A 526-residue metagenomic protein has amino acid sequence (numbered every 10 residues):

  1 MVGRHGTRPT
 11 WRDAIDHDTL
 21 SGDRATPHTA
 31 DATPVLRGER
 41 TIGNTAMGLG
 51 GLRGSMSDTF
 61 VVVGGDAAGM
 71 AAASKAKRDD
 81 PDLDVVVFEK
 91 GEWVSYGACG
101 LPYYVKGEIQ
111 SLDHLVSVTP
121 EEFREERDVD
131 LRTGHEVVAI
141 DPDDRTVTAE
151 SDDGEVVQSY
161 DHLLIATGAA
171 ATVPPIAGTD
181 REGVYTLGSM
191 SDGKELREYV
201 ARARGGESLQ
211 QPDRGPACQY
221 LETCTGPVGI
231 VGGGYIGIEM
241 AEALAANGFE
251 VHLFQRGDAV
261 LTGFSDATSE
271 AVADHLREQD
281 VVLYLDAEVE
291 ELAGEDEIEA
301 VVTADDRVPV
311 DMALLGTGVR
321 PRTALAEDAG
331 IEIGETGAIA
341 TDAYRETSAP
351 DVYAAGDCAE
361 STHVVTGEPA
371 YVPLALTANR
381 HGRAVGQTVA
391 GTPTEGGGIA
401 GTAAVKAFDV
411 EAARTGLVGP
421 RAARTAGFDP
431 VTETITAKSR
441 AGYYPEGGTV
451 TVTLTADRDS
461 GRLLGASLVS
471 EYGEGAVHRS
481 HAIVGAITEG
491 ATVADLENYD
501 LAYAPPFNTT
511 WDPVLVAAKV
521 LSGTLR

Functional and structural regions predicted by a protein language model:
T7, A14, T19-S21, A25 (+1 more regions): Short linear motifs in low-complexity or flexible loops
G48-D130, I238, E242-G263: Beta1-alpha1 glycine-rich phosphate/pyrophosphate-binding loop at the start of Rossmann-like nucleotide-binding domains
V63-A67, A71, K75-D84, F88-K90 (+2 more regions): Flexible, glycine-rich terminal cap/loop adjacent to redox cofactors in electron-transfer oxidoreductases
G64-A68, G188, V231-G234: Glycine-rich Rossmann-fold phosphate-binding loop(s) that bind the pyrophosphate of adenine dinucleotide cofactors
D82-D84, L131-D153, Q158, A246-T341: A Rossmann-like FAD-binding core segment of flavoenzymes
D180-E222, D296-Q387, A482-G485: FAD-site-proximal beta/loop scaffold in flavoenzymes
T225-G229, Y235-E291, L374-T377, G401-R414 (+1 more regions): Rossmann-like dinucleotide-binding cores of NAD(P)H-dependent redox enzymes
T341, A355-L417, F507-L521: A conserved FAD-binding loop/helix module that cradles the flavin
